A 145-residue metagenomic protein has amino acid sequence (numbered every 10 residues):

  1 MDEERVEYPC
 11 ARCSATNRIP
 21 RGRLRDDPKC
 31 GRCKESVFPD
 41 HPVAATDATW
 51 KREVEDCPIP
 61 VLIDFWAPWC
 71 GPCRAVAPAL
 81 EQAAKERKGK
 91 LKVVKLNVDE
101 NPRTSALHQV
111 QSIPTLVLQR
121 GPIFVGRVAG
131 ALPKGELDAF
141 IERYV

Functional and structural regions predicted by a protein language model:
C10-C13, C30-C33, C73: Short cysteine-rich clusters marking metal-coordination/redox-active sites
S14-N17, V37, A77: Cys/His-rich microdomains that often coordinate metals
I19-P28: Short linker/helix segments within small regulatory modules
C33-P42: Short Cys/His-rich micro-motifs in 6-15 aa windows
P42-V61: A short beta-strand-turn-helix
P58, F65-W69, S112: Short pre-active-site segment immediately N-terminal to redox-active cysteine/selenocysteine motifs in thiol-based
P72-R87: Typically the conserved alpha-helix immediately C-terminal to a functionally engaged Cys/Sec in thioredoxin-like
S112, V117-V145: Non-catalytic, surface beta->alpha helical segment in thiol-disulfide oxidoreductase systems
